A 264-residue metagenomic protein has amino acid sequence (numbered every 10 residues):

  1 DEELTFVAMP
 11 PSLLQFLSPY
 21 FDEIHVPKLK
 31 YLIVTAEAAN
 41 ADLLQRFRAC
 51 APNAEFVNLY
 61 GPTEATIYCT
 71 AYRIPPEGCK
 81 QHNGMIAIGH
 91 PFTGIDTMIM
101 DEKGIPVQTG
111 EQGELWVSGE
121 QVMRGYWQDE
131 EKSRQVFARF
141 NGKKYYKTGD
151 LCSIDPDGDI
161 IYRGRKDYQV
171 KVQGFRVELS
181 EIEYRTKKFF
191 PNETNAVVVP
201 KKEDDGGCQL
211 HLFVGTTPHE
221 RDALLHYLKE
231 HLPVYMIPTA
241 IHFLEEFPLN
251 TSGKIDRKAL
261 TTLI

Functional and structural regions predicted by a protein language model:
D1-A87, D96, D101-P106: Adenylate-forming
E55-N58, R73-I264: AMP-dependent adenylate-forming
